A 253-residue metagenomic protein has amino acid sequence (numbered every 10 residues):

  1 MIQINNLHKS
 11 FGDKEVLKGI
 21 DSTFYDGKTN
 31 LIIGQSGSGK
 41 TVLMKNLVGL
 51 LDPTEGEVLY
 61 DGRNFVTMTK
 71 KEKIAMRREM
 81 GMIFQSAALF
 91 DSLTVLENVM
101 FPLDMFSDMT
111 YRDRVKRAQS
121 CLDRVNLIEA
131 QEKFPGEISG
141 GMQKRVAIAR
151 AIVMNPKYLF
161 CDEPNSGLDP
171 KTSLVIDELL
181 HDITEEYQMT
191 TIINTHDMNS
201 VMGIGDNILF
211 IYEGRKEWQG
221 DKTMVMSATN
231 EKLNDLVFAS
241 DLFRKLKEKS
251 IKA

Functional and structural regions predicted by a protein language model:
V48: Helix-to-loop junction immediately C-terminal to a conserved catalytic motif
G56-N64: Conserved ABC transporter NBD signature motif
Y111-E129: Conserved ABC ATPase "signature" region
F134-I138, M142: Conserved ABC ATPase signature
V153-K157: A short, proline-enriched helix->beta-strand linker immediately N-terminal to the Walker B motif in ABC-type P-loop
L159-D162: Catalytic Walker B motif of ABC-type/P-loop ATPase nucleotide-binding domains
P170-T172: Helix N-cap at the start of a conserved alpha-helix in ABC-type nucleotide-binding domains
